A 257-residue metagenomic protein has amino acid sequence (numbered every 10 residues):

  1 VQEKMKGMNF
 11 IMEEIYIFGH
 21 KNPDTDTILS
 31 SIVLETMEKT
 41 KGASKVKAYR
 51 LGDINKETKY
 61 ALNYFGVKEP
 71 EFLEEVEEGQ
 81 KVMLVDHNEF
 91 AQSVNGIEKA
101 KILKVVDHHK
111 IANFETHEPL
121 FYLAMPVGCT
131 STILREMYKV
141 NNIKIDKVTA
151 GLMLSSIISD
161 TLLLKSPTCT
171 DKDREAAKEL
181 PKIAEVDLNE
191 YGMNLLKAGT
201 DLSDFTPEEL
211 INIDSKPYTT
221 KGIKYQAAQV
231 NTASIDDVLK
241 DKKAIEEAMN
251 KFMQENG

Functional and structural regions predicted by a protein language model:
Q2-G257: Replace "Mg2+/Mn2+-dependent" with "divalent metal-dependent
